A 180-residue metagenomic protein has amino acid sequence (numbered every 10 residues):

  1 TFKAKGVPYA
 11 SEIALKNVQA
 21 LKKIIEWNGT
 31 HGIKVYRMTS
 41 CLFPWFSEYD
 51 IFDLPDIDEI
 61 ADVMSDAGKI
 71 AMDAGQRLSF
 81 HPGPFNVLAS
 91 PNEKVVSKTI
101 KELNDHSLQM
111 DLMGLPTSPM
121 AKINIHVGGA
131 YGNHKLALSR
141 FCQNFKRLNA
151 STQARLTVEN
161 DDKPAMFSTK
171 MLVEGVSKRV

Functional and structural regions predicted by a protein language model:
T1-A74: N-terminal pre-domain/capping segments
D56-S177: Active-site acidic/histidine proton-transfer and metal-coordination neighborhood in alpha/beta enzyme cores
